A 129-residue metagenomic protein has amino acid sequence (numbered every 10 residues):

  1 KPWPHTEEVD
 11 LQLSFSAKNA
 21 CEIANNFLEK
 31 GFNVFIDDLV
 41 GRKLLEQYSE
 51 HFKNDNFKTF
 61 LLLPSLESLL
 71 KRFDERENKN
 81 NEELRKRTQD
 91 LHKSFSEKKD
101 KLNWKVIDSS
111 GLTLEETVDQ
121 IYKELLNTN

Functional and structural regions predicted by a protein language model:
K1-N19: Conserved substrate/cofactor phosphate-moiety recognition/catalytic segment in nucleotide-dependent phosphotransferases
A24, L28: Conserved ATPase "switch" residues in P-loop NTPase domains
V34-D37, V106-D108: Short catalytic-loop micro-motif centered on adjacent basic/acidic residues
D38, K53-D74: Conserved phosphate-donor/acceptor-positioning beta-strand/loop module used by diverse small-molecule
K43-F60, Y122: Short, electropositive alpha-helical surface patch
E75-Q120: Small-molecule kinase domains that catalyze NTP-dependent phosphoryl transfer to phosphate-bearing small molecules
Q120-T128: C-terminal alpha-helix
